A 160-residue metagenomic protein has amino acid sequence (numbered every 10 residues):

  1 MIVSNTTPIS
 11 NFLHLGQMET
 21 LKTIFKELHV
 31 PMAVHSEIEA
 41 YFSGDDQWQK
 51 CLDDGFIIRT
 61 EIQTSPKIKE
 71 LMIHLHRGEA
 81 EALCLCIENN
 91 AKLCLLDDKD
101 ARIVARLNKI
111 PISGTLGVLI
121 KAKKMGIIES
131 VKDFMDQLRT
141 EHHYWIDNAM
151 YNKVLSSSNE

Functional and structural regions predicted by a protein language model:
M1-K92, K99, N108-I110, A149-S158: Active-site-proximal, substrate-binding regions of enzyme catalytic domains and RNA-binding/basic surfaces
L85, L95, L116-L119: Generic leucine side-chain signal with a strong bias for well-ordered alpha-helical environments
R102-E160: Acidic, PIN/NYN-like endoribonuclease modules and their adjacent C-terminal/linker elements
